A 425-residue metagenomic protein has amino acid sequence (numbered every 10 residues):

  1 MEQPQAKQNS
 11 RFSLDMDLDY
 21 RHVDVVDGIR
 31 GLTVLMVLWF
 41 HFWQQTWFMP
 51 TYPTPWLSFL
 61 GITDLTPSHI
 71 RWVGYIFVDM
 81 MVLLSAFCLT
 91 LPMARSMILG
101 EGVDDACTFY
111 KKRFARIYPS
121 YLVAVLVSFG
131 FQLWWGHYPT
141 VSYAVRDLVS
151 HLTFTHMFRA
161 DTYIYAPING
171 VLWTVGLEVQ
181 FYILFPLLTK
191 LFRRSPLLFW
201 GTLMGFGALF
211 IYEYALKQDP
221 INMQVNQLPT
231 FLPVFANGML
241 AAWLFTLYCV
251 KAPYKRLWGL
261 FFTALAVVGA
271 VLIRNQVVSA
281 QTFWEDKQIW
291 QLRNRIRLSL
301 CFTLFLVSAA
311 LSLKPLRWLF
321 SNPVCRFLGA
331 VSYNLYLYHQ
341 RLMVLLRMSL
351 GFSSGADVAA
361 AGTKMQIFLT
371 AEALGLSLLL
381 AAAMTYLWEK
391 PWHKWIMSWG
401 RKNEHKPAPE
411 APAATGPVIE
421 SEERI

Functional and structural regions predicted by a protein language model:
M1-I211, F231, R326, V331-S332 (+1 more regions): Membrane-cytosol interface segments of multi-pass membrane proteins, especially ER/Golgi lipid-handling enzymes
R21-D24, T66-V78, Y163-L177, L216-N237 (+3 more regions): Interfacial loop-to-helix transition and helix-capping segments at the boundaries of transmembrane helices
C88, L152, L240, L304-S308: Specific aromatic-rich, kink-prone transmembrane helix
L91, T189, A242-T246, L311: Short glycine/serine- and small hydrophobic-enriched flexible loop segments
L99, H137-Y138, T189-L197, F245-L257 (+1 more regions): Membrane-interface helix-boundary motifs at transmembrane edges
L203-M204, K255-F262: The cytoplasmic-loop to transmembrane-helix boundary for the fourth helix
F235, F261-K390: Alpha-helical transmembrane segments of multi-pass integral membrane proteins
